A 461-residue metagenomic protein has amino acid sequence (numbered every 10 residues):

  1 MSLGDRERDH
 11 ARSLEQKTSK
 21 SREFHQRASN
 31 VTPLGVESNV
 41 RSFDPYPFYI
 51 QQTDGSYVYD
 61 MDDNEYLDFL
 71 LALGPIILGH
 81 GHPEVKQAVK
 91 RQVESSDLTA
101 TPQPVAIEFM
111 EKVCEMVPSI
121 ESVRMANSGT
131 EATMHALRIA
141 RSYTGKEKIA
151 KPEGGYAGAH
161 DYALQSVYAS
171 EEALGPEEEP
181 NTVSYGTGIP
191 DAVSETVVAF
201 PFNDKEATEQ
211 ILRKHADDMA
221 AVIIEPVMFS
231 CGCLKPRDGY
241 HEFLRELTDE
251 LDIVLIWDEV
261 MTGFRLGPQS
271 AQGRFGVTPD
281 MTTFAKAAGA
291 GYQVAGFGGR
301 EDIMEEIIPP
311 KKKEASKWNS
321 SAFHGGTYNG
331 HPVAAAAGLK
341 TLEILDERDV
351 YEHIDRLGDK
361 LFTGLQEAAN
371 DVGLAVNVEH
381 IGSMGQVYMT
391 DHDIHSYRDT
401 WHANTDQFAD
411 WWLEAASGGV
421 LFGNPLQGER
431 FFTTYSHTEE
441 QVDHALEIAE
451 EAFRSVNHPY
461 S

Functional and structural regions predicted by a protein language model:
M1-S461: Conserved N-terminal phosphate-binding loop of PLP-dependent enzymes in the Aspartate aminotransferase
